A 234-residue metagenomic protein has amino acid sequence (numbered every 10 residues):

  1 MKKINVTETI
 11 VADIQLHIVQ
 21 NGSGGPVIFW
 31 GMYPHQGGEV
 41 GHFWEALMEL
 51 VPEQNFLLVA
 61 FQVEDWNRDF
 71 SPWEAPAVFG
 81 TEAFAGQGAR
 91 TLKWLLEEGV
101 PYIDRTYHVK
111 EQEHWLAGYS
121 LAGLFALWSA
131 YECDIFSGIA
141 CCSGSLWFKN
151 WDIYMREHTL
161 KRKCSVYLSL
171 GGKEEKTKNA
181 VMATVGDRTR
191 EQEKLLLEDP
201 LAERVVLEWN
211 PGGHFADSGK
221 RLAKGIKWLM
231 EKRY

Functional and structural regions predicted by a protein language model:
M1-P26, F56, V205: A domain-start/cap signature at the N-terminus of enzymes
A12, G25-H108: Serine-hydrolase catalytic machinery in alpha/beta-hydrolase-like enzymes
W30-P34, S143, L170: The conserved beta1-alpha1 loop
E113-G118, C142: Short beta-strand immediately N-terminal to the catalytic nucleophile in serine-hydrolase-like folds
A117-A122, A126: Gly/Ala-rich beta-loop-alpha elbow adjacent to hydrolase catalytic centers
L127-Y131, A223: Short, hydrophobic alpha-helix immediately C-terminal to the catalytic nucleophile
I135-W147, C164-S165: A conserved short beta-strand
W147-L229: The feature captures the conserved acid-bearing segment of alpha/beta-hydrolase catalytic domains
